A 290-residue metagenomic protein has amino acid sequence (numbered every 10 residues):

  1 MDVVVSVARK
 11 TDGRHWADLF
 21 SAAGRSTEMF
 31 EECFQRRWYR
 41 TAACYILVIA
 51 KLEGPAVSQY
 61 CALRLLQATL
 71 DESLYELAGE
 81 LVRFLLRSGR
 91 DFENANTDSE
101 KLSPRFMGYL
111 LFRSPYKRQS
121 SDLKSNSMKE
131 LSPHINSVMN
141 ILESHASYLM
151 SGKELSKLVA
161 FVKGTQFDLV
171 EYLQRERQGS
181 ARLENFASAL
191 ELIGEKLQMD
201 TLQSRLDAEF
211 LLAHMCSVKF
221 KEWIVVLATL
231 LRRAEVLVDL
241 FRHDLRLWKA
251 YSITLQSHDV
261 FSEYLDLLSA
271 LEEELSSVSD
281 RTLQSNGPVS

Functional and structural regions predicted by a protein language model:
M1-S290: Alpha-helical solenoid scaffolds
